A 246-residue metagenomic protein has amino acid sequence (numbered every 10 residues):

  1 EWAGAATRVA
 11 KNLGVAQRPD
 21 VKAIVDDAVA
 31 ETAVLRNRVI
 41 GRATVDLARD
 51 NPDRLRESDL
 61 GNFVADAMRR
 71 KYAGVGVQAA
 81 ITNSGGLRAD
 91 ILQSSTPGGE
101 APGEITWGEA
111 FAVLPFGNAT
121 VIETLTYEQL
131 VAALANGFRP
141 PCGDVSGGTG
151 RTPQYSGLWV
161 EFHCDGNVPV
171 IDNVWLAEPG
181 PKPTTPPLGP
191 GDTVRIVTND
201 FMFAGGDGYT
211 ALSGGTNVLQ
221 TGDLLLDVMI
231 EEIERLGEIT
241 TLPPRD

Functional and structural regions predicted by a protein language model:
E1-R42, W159-G166: Binuclear metal-dependent phosphoesterase catalytic core
E1-V9, S58, N62-D246: Feature captures C-terminal
N12, A16, P52-L55, Q220: Alpha-helix capping and helix-loop boundary segments enriched in small/acidic/polar residues
R36-E57: Glycine-rich phosphate/diphosphate-binding loops and the adjacent beta-loop-alpha structural elements that coordinate
